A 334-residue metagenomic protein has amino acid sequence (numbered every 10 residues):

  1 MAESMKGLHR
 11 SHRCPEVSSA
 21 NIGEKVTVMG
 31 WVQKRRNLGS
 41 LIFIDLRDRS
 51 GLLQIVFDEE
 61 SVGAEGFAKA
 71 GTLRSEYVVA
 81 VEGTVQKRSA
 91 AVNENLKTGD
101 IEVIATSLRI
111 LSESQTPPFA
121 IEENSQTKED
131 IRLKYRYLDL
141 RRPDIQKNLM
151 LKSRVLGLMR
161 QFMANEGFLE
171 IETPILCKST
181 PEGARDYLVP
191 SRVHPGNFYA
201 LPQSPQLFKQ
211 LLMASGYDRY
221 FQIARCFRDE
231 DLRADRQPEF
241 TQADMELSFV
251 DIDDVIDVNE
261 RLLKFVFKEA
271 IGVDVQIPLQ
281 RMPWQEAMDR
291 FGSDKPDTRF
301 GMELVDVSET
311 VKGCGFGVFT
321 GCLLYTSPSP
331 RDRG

Functional and structural regions predicted by a protein language model:
M1-S327, R331: Class II aminoacyl-tRNA synthetase catalytic cores and aaRS-like
